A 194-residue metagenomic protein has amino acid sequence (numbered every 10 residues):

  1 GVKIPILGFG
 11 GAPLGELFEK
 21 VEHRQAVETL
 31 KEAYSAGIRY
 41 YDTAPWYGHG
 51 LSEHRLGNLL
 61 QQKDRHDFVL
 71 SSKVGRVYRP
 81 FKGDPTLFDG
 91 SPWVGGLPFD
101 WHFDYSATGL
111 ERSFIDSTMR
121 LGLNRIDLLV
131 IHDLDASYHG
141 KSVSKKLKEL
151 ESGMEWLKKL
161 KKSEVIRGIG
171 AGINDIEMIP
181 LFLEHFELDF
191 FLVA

Functional and structural regions predicted by a protein language model:
G1-G83: N-terminal binding-site loop/beta-alpha segment at the start of enzyme catalytic domains that lines or forms
F18, F88-V193: Glycine/proline-rich, positively charged, aromatic-decorated active-site loop/lid region on the catalytic face
